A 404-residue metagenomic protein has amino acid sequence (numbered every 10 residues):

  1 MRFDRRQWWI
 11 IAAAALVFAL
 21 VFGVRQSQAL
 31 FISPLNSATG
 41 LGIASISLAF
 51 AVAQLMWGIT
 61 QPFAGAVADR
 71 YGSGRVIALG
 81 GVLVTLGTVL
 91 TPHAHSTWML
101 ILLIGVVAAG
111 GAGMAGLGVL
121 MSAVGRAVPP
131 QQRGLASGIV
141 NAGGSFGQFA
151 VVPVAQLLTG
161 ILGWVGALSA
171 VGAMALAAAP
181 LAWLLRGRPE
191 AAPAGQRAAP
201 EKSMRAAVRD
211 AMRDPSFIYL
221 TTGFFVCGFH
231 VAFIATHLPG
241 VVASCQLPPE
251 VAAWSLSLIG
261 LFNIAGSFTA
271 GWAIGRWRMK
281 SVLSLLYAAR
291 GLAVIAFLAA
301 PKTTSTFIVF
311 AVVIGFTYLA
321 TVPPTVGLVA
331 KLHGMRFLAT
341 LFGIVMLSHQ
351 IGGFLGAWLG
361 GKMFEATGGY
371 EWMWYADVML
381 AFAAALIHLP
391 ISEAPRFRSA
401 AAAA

Functional and structural regions predicted by a protein language model:
W9-I43, Q61-A64, I234-P239: Extracytoplasmic
Q26, Q54-P62, Q148-F149, G260-F268 (+1 more regions): Residue-level signature of mid-helix packing/kink "hotspots" within the transmembrane helices of 12-pass Major
Q28-I32, D214-F268: Extracytoplasmic gate region of multi-pass secondary transporters
T60-G72, S267-M279, F364-E365: Helix-to-loop junctions at the C-terminal end of transmembrane segments in multipass secondary transporters
V82-H95, A289-K302: C-terminal ends and interior cores of transmembrane alpha-helices in multi-pass membrane transporters/permeases
M99-A115, F225, T306-A320: Hydrophobic core of transmembrane alpha-helices in multi-pass small-molecule transporters, especially MFS/SLC-type
I104-A142, L328, G334: Cytoplasmic helix-loop-helix junction between adjacent transmembrane helices in 12-TM secondary transporters
V140-E190: Helix-loop-helix hairpin linking two adjacent transmembrane segments in secondary transporters
